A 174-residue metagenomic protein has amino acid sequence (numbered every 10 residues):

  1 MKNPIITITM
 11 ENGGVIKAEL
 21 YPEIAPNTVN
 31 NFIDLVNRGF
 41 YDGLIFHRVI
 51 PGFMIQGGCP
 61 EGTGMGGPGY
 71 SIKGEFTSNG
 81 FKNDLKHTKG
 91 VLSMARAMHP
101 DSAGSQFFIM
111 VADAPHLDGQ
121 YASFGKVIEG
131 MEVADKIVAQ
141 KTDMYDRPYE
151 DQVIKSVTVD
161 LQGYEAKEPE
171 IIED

Functional and structural regions predicted by a protein language model:
M1-D174: Cyclophilin-like peptidyl-prolyl cis-trans isomerases
